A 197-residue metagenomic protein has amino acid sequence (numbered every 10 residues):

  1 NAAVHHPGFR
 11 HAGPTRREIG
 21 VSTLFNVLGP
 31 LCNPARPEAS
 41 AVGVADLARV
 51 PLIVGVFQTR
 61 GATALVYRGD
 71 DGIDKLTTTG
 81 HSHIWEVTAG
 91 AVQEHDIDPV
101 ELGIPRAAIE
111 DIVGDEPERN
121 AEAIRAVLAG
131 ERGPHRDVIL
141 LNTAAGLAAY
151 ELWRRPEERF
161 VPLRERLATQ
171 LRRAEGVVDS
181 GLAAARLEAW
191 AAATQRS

Functional and structural regions predicted by a protein language model:
N1-S197: Glycine-rich anion-binding loops and their surrounding alpha/beta cores
